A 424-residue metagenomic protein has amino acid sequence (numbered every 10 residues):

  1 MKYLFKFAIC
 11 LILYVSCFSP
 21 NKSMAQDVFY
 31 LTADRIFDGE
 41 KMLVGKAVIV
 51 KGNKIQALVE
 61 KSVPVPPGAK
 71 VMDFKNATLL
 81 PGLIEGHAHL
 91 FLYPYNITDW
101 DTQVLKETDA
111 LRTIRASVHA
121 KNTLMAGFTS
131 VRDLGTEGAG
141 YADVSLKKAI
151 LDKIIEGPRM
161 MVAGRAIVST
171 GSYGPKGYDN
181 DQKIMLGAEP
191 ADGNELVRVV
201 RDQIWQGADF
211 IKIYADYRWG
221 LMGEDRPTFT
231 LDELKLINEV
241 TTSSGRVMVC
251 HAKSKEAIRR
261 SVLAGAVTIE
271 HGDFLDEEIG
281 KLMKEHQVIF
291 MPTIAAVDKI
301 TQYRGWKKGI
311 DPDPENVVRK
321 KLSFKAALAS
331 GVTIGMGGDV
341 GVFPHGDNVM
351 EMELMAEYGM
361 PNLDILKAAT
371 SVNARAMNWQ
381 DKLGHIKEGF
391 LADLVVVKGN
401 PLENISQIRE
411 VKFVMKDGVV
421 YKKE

Functional and structural regions predicted by a protein language model:
M1-Q26: Bacterial Sec-dependent N-terminal signal peptides
N21, E40-L80: Histidine-rich, glycine-flanked metal-binding segment
K46, A369-S371, R375, E388-E424: C-terminal cap of metal-dependent C-N hydrolases
A77-K148, D152-I154, T170, D232 (+1 more regions): Metal-associated gating/positioning segment near the N- to mid-region
D101-I114, G177-R198, V247: Active-site mouth loops of central-metabolism enzymes
T102-V104, S243, N316-N400: His/Asp/Glu-enriched, well-ordered alpha-helical/loop segment that forms or immediately abuts the divalent-metal
R115-Y141, G157-A166, A208-W219, V247 (+2 more regions): Divalent metal-dependent hydrolysis catalytic cores, especially in the metallo-beta-lactamase
T170, Y214-V318, V340-V342, G359-P361 (+4 more regions): Active-site core of metal-dependent hydrolases
